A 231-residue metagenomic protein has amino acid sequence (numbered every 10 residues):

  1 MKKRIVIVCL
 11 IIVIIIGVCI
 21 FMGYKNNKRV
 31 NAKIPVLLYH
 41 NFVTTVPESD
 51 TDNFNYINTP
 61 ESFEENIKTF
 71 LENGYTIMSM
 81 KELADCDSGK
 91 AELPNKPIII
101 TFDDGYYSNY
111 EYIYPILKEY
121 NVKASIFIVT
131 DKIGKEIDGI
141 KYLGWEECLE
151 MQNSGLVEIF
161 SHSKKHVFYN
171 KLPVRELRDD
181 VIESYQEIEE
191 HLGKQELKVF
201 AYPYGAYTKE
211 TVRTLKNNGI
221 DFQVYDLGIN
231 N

Functional and structural regions predicted by a protein language model:
M1-R4: Positively charged n-region of N-terminal signal peptides that target proteins for export
V6-I98: N-terminal pre-catalytic segment of deacetylase/amide-hydrolase enzymes
I34-V46, N53, K96-I98, Y107-S108 (+2 more regions): Metal-dependent polysaccharide deacetylase catalytic core of the NodB/CE4 family, i.e., the active-site-bearing domain
S62, K68-T69, P115-E119, E150 (+1 more regions): Alpha-helical scaffold elements within enzyme catalytic domains, especially in hydrolases
Y75, V122, I220: Short phosphate-binding/catalytic loops that engage adenosine nucleotides
K81-S88, I128-T130, F200-A206, D226-N230: Short, solvent-exposed turn/loop segments enriched in Gly/Ser/Thr/Pro and often Arg
D103-D104: Noncatalytic alpha-helical scaffolds and linker/capping helices
K216-L227: Catalytic-core region of carbohydrate-active enzymes that cleave or remodel glycosidic bonds
